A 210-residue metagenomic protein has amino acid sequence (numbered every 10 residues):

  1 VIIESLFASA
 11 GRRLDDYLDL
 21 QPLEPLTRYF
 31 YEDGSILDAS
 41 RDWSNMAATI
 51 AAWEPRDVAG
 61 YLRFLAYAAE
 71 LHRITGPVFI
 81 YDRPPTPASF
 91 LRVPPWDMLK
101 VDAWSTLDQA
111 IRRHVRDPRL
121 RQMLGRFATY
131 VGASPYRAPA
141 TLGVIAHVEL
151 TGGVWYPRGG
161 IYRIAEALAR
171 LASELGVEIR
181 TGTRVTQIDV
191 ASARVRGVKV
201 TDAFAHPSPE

Functional and structural regions predicted by a protein language model:
V1-L26: N-terminal FAD cofactor-binding segment of flavoenzymes
R13-Y17, A203, S208: FAD cofactor-binding and catalytic pocket of flavoenzymes
Q21, Q122-M123, T181, V200: General beta-strand structural signal in soluble alpha/beta enzymes
L26-Y31, G197-V198: Short polybasic amphipathic segments
E32-P139: Rossmann-like flavin
S35-L37, A205-E210: Short, mixed charged/polar active-site loops that provide acid/base catalysis or chelate metal/phosphate cofactors
D102, V144-H206: Helical element adjacent to the flavin cofactor pocket in flavoenzyme catalytic cores
